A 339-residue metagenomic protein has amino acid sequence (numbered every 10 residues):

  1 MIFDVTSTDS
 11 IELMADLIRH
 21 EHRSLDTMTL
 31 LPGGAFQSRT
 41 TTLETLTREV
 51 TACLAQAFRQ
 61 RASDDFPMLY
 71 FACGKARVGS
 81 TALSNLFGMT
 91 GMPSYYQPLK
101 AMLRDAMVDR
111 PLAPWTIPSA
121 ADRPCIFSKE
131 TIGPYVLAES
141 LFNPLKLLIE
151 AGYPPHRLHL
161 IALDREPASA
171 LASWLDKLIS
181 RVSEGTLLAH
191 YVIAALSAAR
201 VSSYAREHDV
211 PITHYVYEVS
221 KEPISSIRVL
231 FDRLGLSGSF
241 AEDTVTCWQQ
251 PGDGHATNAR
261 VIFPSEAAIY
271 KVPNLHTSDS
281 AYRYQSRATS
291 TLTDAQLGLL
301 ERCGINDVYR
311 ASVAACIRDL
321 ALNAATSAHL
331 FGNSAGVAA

Functional and structural regions predicted by a protein language model:
M1-A62, A241-A339: PAPS-dependent sulfotransferases, especially Golgi type II membrane carbohydrate sulfotransferases
M1-T131: PAPS-dependent sulfotransferase catalytic core
D65-F66, Y153, T293: Short hydrophobic/aromatic segments of transmembrane alpha-helices and their interfaces
S80, D164, Y191, A195-A198 (+8 more regions): A structural signal for well-ordered alpha-helical scaffolds and beta->alpha junctions
M102, K221-S226, C247-G254: Beta-rich nucleic-acid/ligand-interaction surfaces
D109-L112, V229, G254-A256: Short low-complexity, flexible loop/linker segments enriched in glycine and/or proline with clustered acidic
P114-A120, L234-S237, N258-S265: Short, structured secondary-structure boundary patches
I132, L137-A241, V261: PAPS-dependent sulfotransferase catalytic domain
